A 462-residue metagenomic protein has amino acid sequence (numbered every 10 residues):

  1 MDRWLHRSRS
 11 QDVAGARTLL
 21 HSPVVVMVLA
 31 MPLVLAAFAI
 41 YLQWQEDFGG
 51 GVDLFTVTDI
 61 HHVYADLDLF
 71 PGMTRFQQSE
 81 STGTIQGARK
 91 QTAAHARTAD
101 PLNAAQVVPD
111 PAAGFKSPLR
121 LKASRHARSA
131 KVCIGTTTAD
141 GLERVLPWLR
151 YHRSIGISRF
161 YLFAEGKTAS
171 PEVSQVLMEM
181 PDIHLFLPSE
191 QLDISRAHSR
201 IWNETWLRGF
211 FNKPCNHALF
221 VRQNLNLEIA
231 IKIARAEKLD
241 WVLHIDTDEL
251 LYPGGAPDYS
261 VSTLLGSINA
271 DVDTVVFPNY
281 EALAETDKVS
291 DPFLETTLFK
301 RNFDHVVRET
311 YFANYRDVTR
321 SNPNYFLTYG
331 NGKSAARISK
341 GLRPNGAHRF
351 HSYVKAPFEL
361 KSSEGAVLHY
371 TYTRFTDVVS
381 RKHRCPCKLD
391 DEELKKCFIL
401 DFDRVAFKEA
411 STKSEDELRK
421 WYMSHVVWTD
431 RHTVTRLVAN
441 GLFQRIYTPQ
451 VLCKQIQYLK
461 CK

Functional and structural regions predicted by a protein language model:
M1-C133, M423-K462: Juxtamembrane luminal stem/stalk of type II transmembrane Golgi/ER carbohydrate-processing enzymes
V28-A37, G330-K462: C-terminal catalytic/acceptor-binding lobe
H126, S170-V242, P253: Active-site-proximal specificity loops/subdomain of glycosyltransferases
T136-R150, E165-G166: Active-site beta-to-alpha loop of glycosyltransferases that engages the nucleotide-sugar donor
R150-R159: Short, acidic, metal-binding catalytic loop of nucleotide-sugar glycosyltransferases
S158-R159, D240, D273: Short acidic/polar active-site loop segments enriched in Thr and Asp
E165, L239, D246-D248: Short acidic donor-binding/metal-coordinating loop in glycosyltransferase active sites
W202-W206, N212-Q223, I231, L251-A366: Conserved catalytic core of nucleotide-sugar-dependent glycosyltransferases
